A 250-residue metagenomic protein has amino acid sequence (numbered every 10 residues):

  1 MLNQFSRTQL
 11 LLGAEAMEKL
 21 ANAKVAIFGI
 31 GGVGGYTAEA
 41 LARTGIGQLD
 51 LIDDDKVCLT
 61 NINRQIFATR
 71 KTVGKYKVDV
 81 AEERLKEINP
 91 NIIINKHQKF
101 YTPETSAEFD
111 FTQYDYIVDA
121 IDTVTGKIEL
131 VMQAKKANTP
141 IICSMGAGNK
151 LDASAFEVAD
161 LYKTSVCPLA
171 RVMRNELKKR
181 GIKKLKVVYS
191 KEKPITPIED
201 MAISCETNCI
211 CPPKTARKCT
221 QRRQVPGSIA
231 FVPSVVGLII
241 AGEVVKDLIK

Functional and structural regions predicted by a protein language model:
M1-A26: N-terminal charged helix/coil linker that caps or initiates catalytic domains
L2, F109-Y116, I121, G126 (+4 more regions): Glycine-rich phosphate/adenylate-binding loop
I27-G29, I52: Conserved N-terminal Rossmann-fold NAD(P)-binding element of oxidoreductases
V33-G34: Hydrophobic/small residue at the entry helix of a nucleotide-binding pocket
L41: Aromatic pocket-lining residues of Rossmann-like dinucleotide-binding sites
I46, L51-N89: Glycine-rich phosphate-binding loop and adjoining beta1-alpha1-beta2 segment of Rossmann-like nucleotide-binding folds
Q98-S106: Conserved SAM/SAH-binding loop
